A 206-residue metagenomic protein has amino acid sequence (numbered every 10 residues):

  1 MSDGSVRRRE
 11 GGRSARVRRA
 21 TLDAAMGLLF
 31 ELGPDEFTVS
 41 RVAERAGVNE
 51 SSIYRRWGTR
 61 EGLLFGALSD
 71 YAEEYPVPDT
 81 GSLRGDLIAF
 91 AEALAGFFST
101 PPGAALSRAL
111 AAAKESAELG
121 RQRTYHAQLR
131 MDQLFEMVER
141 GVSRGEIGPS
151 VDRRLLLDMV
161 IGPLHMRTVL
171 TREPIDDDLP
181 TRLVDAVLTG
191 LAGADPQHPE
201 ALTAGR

Functional and structural regions predicted by a protein language model:
M1-L32, E36-R45, S51, G62: Basic, helix-initiating cap at the start of DNA-binding domains
M1-S5, A89, D132, E136-S143 (+1 more regions): C-terminal peripheral helix-coil segments that are non-catalytic and often amphipathic
G62, A67-L68, F98-T124: Amphipathic alpha-helical segments used for helix-helix packing
L68-Y75: Short, basic, alpha-helical segments at the C-terminal edge of helix-turn-helix-like DNA-binding modules
Y75-A104, L156: Hydrophobic alpha-helical connector segments
E118-R144, R153-R154: Amphipathic alpha-helical packing segments from all-alpha helical-bundle domains
